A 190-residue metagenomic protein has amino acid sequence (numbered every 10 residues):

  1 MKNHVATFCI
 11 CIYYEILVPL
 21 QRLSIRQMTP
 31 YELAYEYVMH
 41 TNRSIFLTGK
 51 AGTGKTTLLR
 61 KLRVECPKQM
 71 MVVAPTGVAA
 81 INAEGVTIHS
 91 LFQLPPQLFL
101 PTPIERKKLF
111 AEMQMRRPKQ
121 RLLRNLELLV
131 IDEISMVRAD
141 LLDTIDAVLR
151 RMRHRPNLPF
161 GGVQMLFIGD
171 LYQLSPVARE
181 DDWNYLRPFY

Functional and structural regions predicted by a protein language model:
K2-N3: Polybasic, lysine-rich low-complexity intrinsically disordered segments
C9, Y13, L20-Y190: Conserved ATP-binding/catalytic motifs of P-loop helicase motor domains
